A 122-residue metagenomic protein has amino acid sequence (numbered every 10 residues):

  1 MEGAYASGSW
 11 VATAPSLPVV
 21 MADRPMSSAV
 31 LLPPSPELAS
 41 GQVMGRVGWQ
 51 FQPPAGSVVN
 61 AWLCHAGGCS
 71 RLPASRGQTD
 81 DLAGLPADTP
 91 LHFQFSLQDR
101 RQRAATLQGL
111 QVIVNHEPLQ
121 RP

Functional and structural regions predicted by a protein language model:
G3-E37: Solvent-exposed, flexible loop/coil segments flanking beta-strands in beta-rich domains
A12-A14, R103-P122: C-terminal interaction-tip segments
M26-V43, L82-L85, E117-Q120: Extracellular and analogous surface-interaction loops
S40-P53: A short beta-strand element within beta-rich, extracytoplasmic domains of secreted/secretory-pathway proteins
G45-R46, L82-G109: Noncatalytic modules at the cell exterior or secretory-pathway interfaces, chiefly beta-strand-rich lectin/adhesion
F51-A55, L97-D99, H116-P118: Beta-strand elements of well-folded, non-transmembrane domains
P54-R71: Short, surface-exposed beta-strand/strand-loop-strand elements in extracellular ectodomains
L72-L82: Short, solvent-exposed S/T- and G/P-enriched segments that are highly enriched in secreted/extracellular and lumenal
